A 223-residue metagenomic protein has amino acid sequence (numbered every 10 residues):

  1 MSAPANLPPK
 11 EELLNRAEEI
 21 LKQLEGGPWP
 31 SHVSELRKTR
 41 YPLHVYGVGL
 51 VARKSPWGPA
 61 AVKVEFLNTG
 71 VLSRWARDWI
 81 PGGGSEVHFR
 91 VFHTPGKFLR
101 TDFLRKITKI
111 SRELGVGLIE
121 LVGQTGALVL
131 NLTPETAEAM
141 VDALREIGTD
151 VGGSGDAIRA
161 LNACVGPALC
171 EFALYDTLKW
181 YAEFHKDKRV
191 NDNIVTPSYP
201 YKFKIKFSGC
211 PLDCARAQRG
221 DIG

Functional and structural regions predicted by a protein language model:
M1-R37: Intrinsically disordered, low-structural-confidence terminal and linker regions
S2, N15-K22, V87-G223: Small-residue-enriched alpha-helical segments and adjacent helix-cap loops that form tight helix-helix packing
E25-E35, G58-L72, I147-G152, V165-E171: Short N-terminal helix-initiation segments at or just after the protein's N-terminus
S34-R40, S55, T69, L130 (+1 more regions): Aromatic-residue detector
Y41-F98, N162-A168: Short glycine-/aliphatic-rich beta-strand segments at the starts of folded cytosolic domains
